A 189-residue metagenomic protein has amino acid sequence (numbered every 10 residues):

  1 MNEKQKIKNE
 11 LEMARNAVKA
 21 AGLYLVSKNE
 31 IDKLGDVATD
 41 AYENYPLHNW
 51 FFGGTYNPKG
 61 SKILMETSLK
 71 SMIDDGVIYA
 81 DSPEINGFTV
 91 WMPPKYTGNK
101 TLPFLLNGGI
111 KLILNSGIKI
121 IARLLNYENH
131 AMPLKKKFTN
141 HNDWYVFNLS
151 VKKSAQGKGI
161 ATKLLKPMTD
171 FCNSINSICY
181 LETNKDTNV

Functional and structural regions predicted by a protein language model:
G22-D36, N44: A short beta-loop-alpha structural element at the N-terminal edge of CoA-dependent acyl/N-acetyltransferase catalytic
D36-T55, S68: Helix-loop element at the rim of GNAT/NAT acetyltransferase active sites that forms part of the acceptor-substrate
T55-V77: Active-site rim helix/loop that mediates acceptor-substrate recognition in acyltransferases
D74-M92, K152: Conserved beta-hairpin
F88-S150: Conserved acyl-donor/pantetheine-binding loop and adjacent beta-alpha core of acyl/acetyltransferases and related
N142-W144, C172-N184: Conserved GNAT acetyl-CoA-binding A-motif
F147-Q156, Y180-V189: Conserved beta-strand-loop-alpha-helix junction that forms the acyl-donor binding cleft
V151, G157-D170: Conserved acetyl-CoA-binding loop-helix of GNAT-fold acetyltransferases
